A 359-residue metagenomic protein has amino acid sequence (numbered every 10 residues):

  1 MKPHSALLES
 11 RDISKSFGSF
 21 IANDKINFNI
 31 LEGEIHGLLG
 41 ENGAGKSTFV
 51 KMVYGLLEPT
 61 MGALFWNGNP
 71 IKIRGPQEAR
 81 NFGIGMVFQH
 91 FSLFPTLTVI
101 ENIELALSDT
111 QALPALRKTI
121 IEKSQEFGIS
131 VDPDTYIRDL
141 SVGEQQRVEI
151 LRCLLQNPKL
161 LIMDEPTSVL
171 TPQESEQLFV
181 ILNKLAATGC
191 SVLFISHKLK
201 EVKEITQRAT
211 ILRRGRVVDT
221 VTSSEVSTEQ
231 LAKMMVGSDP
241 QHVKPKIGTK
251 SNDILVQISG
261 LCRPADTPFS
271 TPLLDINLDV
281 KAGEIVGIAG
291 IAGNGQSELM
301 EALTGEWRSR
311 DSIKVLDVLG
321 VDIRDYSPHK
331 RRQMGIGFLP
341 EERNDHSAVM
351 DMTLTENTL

Functional and structural regions predicted by a protein language model:
K2-L359: Glycine-rich phosphate-binding loops of nucleotide-dependent enzymes
